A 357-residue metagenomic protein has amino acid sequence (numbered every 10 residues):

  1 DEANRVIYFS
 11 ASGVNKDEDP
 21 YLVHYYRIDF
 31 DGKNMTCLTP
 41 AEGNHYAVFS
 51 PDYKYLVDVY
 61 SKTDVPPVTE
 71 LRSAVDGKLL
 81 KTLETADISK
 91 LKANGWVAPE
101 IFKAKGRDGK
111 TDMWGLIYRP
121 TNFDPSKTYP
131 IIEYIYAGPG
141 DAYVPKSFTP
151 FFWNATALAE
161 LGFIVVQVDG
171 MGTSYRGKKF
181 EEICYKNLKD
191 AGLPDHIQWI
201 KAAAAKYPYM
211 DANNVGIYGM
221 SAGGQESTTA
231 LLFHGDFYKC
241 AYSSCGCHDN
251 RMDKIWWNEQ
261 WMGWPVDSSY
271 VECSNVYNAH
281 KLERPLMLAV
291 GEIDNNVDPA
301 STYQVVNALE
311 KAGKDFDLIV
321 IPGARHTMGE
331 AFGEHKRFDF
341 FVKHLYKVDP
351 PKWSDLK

Functional and structural regions predicted by a protein language model:
N4, N44-K357: Serine-hydrolase catalytic core recognition
N4-S10: Repeat-blade elements of multi-bladed beta-propeller folds
S10-S12, Y118: Generic short beta-strand segments
N15-K16, R27: Eukaryotic, compositionally biased intrinsically disordered regions
K16-L22, K62-V65: Short, solvent-exposed loop/turn segments at conserved positions within beta-propeller repeat blades
Y21-Y25, K33, P67: Repetitive beta-architecture junctions, highlighting loop-to-beta-strand starts across blade-like repeats
D29-K33, A74-D76: Short loop/turn segments that connect beta-strands within beta-propeller blades
N34-T39: A short beta-strand motif characteristic of beta-propeller blades
